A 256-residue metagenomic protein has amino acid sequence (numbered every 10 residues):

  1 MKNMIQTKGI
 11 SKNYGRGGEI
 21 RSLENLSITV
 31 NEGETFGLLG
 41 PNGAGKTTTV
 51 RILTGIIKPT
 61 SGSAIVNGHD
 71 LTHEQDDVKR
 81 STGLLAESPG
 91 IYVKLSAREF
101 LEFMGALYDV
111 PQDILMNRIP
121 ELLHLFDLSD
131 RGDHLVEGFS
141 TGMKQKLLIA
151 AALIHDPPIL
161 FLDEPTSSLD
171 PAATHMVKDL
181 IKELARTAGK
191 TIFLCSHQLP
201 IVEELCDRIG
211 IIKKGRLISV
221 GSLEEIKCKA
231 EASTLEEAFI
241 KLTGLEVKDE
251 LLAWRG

Functional and structural regions predicted by a protein language model:
M1-T7, N13-N25, Q75: A short, flexible loop at the N-terminus of ABC-type nucleotide-binding domains that lies
E102, A106, D113-R131: Conserved ABC ATPase "signature" region
L135-F139: Conserved ABC ATPase signature
L160-E164: Catalytic Walker B motif of ABC-type/P-loop ATPase nucleotide-binding domains
H175-T187: Helical segment within the ABC ATPase nucleotide-binding domain
V220-G221: ABC ATPase "signature
